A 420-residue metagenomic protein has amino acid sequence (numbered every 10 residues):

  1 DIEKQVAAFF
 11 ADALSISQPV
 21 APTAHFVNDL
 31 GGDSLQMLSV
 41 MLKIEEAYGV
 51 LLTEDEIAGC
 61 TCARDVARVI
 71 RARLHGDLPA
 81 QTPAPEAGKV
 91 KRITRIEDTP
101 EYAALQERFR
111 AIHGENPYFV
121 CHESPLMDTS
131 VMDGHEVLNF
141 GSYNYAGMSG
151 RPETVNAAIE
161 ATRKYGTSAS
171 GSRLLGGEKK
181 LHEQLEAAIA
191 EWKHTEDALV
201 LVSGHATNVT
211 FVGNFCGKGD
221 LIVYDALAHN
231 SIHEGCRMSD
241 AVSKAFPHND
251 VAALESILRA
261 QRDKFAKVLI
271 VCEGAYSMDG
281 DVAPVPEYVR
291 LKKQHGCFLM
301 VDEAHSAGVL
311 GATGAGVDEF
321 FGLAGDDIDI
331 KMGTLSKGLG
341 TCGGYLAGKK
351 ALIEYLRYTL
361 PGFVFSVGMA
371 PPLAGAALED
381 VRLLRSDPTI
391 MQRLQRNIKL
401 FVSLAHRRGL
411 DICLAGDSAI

Functional and structural regions predicted by a protein language model:
D1-P85: Phosphopantetheine-dependent thiolation modules in NRPS/PKS and related acyl-activating systems
T99, A103-Y165, C297: N-terminal "arm"/small-domain region of PLP-dependent enzymes with the aminotransferase-like
E101, Q392-F401, H406-I420: Conserved PLP-binding catalytic core of the aspartate aminotransferase-like
N156, E160-G204: Conserved N-terminal alpha-helix of the aminotransferase class I/II PLP-enzyme fold
F211-N230: Conserved PLP-anchoring active-site segment centered on the Schiff-base-forming lysine
K244, H248-V301: Active-site phosphate-binding strand-loop segment of PLP-dependent enzymes
G296, G316-L335, E354, Y358: Conserved active-site segment immediately N-terminal to the catalytic lysine that forms the internal aldimine
I330-M332, L339-M391: Conserved core segment of the aminotransferase class I/II
